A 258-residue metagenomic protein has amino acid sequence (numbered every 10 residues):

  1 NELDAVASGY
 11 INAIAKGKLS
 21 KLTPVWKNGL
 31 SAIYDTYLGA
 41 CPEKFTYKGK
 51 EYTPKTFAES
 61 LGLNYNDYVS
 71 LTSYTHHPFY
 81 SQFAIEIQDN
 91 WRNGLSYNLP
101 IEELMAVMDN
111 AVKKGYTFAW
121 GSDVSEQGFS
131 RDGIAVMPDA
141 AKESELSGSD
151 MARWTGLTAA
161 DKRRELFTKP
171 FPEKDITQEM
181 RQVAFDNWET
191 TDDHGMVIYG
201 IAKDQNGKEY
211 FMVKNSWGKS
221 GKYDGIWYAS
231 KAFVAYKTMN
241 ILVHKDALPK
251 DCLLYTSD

Functional and structural regions predicted by a protein language model:
E2-Y116, V124, G128-G133, G148: Core regions of eukaryotic protease modules
T53, P100, T158, T177 (+2 more regions): Helix N-terminus capping/helix-initiation residues
Y97-D193: Long, positively charged binding patches that form subdomain-scale interaction surfaces for polyanionic ligands
M180-C252: C-terminal soluble interaction/assembly domains
Y255-D258: Conserved small/polar residues in nucleotide/adenosyl-binding loops
